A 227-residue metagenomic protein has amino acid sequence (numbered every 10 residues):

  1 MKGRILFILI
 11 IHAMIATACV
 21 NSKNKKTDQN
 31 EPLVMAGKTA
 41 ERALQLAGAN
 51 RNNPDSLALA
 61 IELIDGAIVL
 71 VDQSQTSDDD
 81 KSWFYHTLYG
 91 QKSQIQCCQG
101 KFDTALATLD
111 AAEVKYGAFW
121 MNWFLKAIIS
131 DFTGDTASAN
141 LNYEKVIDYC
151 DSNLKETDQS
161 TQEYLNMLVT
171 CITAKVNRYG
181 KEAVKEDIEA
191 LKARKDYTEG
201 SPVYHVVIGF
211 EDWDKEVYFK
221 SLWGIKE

Functional and structural regions predicted by a protein language model:
I15-A18: C-terminal motif of bacterial Sec signal peptides marking the signal peptidase cleavage site
K26-E31, A67-Y85, A112-K115, Y149-Y164 (+1 more regions): Flexible helix-coil transition and linker loops at the boundaries of alpha-helical arrays
G37, D80-W83, T87, M121 (+1 more regions): Start-of-helix register in tetratricopeptide repeats
L44, G48-A49, Q94, I128 (+1 more regions): Residue-level recognition of tetratricopeptide repeat
Q162, M167-E227: Terminal, low-structured helical/coil segments at or just beyond the last alpha-helical repeat
